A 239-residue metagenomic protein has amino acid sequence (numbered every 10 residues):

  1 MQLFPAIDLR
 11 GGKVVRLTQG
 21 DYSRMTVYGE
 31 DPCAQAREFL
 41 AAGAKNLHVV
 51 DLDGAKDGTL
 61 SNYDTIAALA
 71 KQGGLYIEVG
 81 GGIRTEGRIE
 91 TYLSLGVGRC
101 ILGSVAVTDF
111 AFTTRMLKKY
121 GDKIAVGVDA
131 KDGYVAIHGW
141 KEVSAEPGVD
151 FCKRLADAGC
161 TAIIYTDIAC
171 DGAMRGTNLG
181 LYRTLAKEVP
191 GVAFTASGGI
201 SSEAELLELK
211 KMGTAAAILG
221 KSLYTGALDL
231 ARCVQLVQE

Functional and structural regions predicted by a protein language model:
D8, F39, L47, Y92 (+4 more regions): Conserved, mostly hydrophobic/aromatic
G11-G12, Q19-S23, E90, V97-D171: Conserved anion-binding
N46-D64, S104, Y165-R175: Glycine-rich, proline-tolerant flexible connector loops at the mouths of alpha/beta enzymes
H48-D51, E78, I101-L102, A125 (+2 more regions): Conserved beta-strand positions in the central sheet of alpha/beta enzyme cores
D53, G58-K118: Glycine/small-residue-rich loop that forms an oxyanion/phosphate-binding "nest" at active or ligand-binding sites
L60-A67, K141-D150, R175-T184: Charged helix-capping and loop-helix junction motifs
G73, I77-R99, G180-A216: Catalytic cores of alpha/beta
I83, S94-F112, D167-C170, G198-S202 (+1 more regions): Glycine-rich phosphate-binding active-site loops on the catalytic face of alpha/beta enzymes
